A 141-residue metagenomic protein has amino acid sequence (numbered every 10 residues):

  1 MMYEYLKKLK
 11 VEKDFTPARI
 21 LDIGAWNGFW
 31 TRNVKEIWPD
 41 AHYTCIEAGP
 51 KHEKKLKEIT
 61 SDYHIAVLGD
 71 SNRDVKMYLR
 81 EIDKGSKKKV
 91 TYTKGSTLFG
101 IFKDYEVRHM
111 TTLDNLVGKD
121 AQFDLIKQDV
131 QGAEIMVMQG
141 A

Functional and structural regions predicted by a protein language model:
M1-A141: Phosphate/nucleotide-binding beta-alpha loop and adjacent structural elements of enzyme active sites
